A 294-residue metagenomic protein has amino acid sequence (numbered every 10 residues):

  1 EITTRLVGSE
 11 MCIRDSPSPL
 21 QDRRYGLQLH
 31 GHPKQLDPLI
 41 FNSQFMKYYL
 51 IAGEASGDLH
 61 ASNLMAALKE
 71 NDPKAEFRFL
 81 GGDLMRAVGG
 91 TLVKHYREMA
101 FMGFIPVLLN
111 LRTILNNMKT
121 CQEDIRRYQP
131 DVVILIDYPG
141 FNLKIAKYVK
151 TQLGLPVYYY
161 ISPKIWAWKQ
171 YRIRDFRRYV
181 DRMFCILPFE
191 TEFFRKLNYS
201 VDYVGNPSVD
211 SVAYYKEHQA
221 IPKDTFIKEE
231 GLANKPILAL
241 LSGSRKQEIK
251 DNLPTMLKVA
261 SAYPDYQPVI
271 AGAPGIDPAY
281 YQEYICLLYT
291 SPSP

Functional and structural regions predicted by a protein language model:
E1-D15, Y289-P294: Single conserved hydrophobic/aromatic residue that forms the stacking wall/gate of nucleotide- or nucleobase-binding
S16, L29-H30: Short, low-complexity, intrinsically disordered N-terminal modules that encode targeting/processing signals
P17-L20, Y25: Ser/Thr/Pro/Gly-rich low-complexity, intrinsically disordered segments
M46, P236: Nucleotide donor/acceptor-binding cores
Y48-E230, L241-E248, N252, Y263-D265 (+1 more regions): Active-site and donor-binding regions of nucleotide-sugar-utilizing enzymes
K235, E248-S291: Donor-nucleotide binding loops and adjacent catalytic segments primarily of GT-B fold Leloir glycosyltransferases
